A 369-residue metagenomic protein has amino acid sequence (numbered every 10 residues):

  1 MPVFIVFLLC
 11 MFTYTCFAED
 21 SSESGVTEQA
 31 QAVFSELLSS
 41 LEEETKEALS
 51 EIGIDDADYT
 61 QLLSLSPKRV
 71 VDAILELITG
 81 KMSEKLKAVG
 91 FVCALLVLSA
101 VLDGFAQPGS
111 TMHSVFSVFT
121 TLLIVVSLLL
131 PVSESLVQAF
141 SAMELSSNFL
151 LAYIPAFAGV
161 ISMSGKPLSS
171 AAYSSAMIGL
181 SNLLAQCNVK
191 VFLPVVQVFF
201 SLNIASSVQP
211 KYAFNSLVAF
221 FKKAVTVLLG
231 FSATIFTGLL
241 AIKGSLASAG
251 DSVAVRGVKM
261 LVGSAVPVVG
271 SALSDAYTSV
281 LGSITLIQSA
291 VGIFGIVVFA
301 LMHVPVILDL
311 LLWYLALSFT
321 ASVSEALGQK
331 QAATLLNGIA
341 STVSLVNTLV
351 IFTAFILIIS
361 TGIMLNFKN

Functional and structural regions predicted by a protein language model:
P2-I5, L9-L95, A100-S117, L130-S141 (+11 more regions): Gly/Ser-rich, low-complexity
V89, C93-V97, L123, S127 (+10 more regions): Residue-level signal for the membrane-embedded core of alpha-helical transmembrane segments, especially mid-helix
L98, L102, S201, A205 (+4 more regions): Alpha-helical membrane-inserting segments
V115-V126, S146-I154, L183-V189, F220-T234 (+3 more regions): Small-residue-enriched core segments of transmembrane alpha-helices in multipass membrane transport and channel
L122-P131, L150-P167, C187-V195, I204: Mid-bilayer segments of alpha-helical transmembrane spans in multi-pass integral membrane proteins that mediate
A176-G238: Loop-centered beta-sheet repeat module
S289-K330: Helical hairpin unit composed of two closely spaced alpha helices linked by a short loop
L327-N347: Interfacial loop-to-transmembrane junctions
